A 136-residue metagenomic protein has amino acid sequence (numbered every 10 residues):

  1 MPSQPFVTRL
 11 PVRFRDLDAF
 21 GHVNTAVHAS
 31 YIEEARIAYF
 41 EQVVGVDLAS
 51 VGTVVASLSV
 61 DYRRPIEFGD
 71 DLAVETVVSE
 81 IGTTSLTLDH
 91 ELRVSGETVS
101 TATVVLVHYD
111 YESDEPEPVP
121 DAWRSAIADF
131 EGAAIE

Functional and structural regions predicted by a protein language model:
M1-A73, I81-E136: Terminal targeting signals and extreme-terminal segments of soluble enzymes
